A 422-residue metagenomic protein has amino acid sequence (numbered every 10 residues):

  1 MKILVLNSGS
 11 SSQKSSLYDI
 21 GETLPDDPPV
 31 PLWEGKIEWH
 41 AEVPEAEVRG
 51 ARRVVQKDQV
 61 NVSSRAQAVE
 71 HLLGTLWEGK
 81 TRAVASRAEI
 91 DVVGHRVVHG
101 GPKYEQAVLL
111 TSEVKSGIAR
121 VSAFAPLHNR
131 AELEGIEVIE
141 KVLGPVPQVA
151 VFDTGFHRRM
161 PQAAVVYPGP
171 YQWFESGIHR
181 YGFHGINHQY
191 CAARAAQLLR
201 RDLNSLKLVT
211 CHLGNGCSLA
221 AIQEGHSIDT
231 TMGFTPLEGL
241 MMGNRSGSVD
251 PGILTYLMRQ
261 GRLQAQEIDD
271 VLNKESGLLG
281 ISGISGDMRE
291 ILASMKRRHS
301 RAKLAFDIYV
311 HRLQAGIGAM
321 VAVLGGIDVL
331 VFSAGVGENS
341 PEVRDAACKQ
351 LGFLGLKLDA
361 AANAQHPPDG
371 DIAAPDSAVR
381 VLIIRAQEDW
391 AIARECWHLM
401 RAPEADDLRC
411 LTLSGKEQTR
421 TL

Functional and structural regions predicted by a protein language model:
I3-V5, S12-S63, G233: Short glycine-rich, Thr/Ser-proximal phosphate-binding strand/loop in the N-terminal lobe of ATP-dependent enzymes
S8-G9, H95-H99, L213, I327 (+1 more regions): Glycine-rich beta-strand-to-loop/alpha-helix junction loops that act as flexible
T75-D91, Q197-D202, I317-D328: Phosphate/pyrophosphate-binding loops at sites that engage ATP/ADP/AMP, CoA/4′-phosphopantetheine, polyphosphate
L76, K80-H128, P147-V149, G155-V166: Short beta-strand-loop/turn "lid" adjacent to the catalytic site in phosphate-handling enzymes
F156-R259: Glycine-rich phosphate-binding loop of actin/hexokinase-like ATP-binding domains
Q223, I228-Q264, D270, A334-Q365 (+1 more regions): Catalytic phosphate/nucleotide-handling subdomain of diverse soluble enzymes
G261-A305: A mobile "lid/hinge" subdomain adjacent to the ATP/sugar-phosphate binding pocket shared across diverse ATP-dependent
K303, D307-I327, V331, G337-G415: Internal helix-turn-beta structural module
